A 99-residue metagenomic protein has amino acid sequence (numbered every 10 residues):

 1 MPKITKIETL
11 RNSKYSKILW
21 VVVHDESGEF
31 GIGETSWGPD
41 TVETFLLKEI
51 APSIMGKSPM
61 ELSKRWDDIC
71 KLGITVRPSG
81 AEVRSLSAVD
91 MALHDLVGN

Functional and structural regions predicted by a protein language model:
M1-I32, S36: Structured beta-strand/loop patches that form or line metal/cofactor-binding pockets in enzymes
E26-N99: Metal- or metallocofactor-binding catalytic centers and their adjacent structured scaffolds across diverse enzyme
